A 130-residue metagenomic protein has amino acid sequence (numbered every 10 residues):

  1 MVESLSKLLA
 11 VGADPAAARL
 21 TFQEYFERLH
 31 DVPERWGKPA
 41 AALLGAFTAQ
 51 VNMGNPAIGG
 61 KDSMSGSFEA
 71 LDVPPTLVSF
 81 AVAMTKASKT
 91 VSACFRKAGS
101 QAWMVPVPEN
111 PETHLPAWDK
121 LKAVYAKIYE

Functional and structural regions predicted by a protein language model:
M1-E130: Glycine/proline-enriched, intrinsically flexible loops and inter-domain linkers
